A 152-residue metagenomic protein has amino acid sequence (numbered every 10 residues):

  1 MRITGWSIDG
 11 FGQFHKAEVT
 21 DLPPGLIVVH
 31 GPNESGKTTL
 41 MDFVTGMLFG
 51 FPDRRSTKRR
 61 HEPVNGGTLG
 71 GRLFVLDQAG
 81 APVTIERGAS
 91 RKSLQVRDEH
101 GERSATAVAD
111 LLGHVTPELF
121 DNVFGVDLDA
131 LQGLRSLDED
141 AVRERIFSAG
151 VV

Functional and structural regions predicted by a protein language model:
M1-T106: Extreme N-terminal "head/tail" segments of very large remodeling/mechanoenzyme assemblies
L26-I27, P82-V152: Extended, charged alpha-helical "arm/stalk" segments used for dimerization and assembly in large NTPase-driven machines
